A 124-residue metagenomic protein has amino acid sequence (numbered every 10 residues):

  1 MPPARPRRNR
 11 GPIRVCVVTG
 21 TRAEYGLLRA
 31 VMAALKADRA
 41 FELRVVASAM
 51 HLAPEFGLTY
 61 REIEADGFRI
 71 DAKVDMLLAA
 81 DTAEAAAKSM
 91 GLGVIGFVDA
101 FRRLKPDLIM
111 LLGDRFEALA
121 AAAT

Functional and structural regions predicted by a protein language model:
P2-H51: N-terminal subdomain of nucleotide-sugar transferases
P3-A4, V31-L35, D66-D71, G93-V94: Short hydrophobic/aromatic-rich motifs at helix boundaries and adjacent loops
R14-T19, Y25-A34, M76-T124: Active-site and donor-binding regions of nucleotide-sugar-utilizing enzymes
A34-D38, E62, D66, T124: Alpha-helical structural signal in soluble globular domains
A37-A40, F68-R69, R102: Generic secondary-structure signature for well-ordered alpha-helical cores
E42-S89, G96: Conserved nucleotide-sugar phosphate-binding/catalytic loop shared by glycosyltransferases and other
